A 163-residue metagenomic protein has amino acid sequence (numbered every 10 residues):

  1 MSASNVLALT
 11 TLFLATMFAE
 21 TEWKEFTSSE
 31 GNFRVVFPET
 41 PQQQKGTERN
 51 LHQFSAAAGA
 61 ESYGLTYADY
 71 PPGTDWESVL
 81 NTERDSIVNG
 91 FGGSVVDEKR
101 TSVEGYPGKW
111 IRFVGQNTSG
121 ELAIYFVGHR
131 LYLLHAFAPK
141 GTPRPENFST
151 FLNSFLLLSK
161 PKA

Functional and structural regions predicted by a protein language model:
M1-S2: N-terminal secretory signal peptides that target proteins for export/translocation
N5-T16: Bacterial N-terminal signal peptides
M17-F26: Cleaved targeting-peptide boundary
S29, E39-Q42, L80-F91, Y132-A163: Surface-exposed amphipathic alpha-helical segments
E30-Q53, R84-G128: Signature of long, low-cysteine stretches enriched in small and polar/charged residues
G31, G59, A68-Y70, Q116 (+2 more regions): Solvent-exposed coil/turn segments that connect beta secondary-structure elements in extracytoplasmic/periplasmic
T47-A56, S159-A163: Short acidic, Gly/Pro-enriched loop/turn segments at secondary-structure junctions
Q53-N81, L133-H135: A short acidic-to-branched-hydrophobic micro-motif
